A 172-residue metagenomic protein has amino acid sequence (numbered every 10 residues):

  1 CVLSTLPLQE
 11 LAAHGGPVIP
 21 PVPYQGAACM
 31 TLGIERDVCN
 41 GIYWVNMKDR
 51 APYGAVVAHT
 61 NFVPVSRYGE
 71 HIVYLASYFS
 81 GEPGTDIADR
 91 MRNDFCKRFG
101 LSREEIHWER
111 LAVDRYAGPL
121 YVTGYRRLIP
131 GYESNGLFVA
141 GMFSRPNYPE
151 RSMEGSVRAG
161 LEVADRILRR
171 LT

Functional and structural regions predicted by a protein language model:
C1-D89, N93, K97-F99, L128-P130: Mid-domain catalytic core of redox enzymes that form a hydrophobic substrate pocket/lid adjacent to a catalytic redox
H59, P64-T172: Conserved flavin/dinucleotide-binding core of flavoenzymes
